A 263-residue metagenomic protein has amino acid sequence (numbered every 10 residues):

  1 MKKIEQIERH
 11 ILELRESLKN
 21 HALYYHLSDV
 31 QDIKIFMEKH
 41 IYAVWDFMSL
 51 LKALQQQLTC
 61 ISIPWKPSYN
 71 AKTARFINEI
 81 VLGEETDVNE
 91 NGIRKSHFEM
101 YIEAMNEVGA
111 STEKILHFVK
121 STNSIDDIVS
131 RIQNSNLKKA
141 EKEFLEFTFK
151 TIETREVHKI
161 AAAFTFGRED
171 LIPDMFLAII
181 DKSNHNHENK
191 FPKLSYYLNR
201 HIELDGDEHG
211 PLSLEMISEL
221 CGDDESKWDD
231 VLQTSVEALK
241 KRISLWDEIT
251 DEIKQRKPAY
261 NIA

Functional and structural regions predicted by a protein language model:
K2-A263: Non-heme di-metal
